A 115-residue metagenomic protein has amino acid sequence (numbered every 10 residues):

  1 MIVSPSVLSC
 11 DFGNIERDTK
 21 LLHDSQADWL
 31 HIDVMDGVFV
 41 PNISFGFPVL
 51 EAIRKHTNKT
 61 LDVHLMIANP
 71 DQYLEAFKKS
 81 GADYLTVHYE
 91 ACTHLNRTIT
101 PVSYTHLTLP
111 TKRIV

Functional and structural regions predicted by a protein language model:
M1-S80, C92-H94: Conserved N-terminal beta1-alpha1 strand-loop-helix module at the mouth
H88-E90: Short beta->alpha connector loops at strand-helix junctions that form conserved, small/polar/Pro-enriched
I99-P101: Predominantly soluble domains enriched in secretory-pathway, periplasmic, or organellar proteins
T105-T111: Conserved small/polar residues in nucleotide/adenosyl-binding loops
